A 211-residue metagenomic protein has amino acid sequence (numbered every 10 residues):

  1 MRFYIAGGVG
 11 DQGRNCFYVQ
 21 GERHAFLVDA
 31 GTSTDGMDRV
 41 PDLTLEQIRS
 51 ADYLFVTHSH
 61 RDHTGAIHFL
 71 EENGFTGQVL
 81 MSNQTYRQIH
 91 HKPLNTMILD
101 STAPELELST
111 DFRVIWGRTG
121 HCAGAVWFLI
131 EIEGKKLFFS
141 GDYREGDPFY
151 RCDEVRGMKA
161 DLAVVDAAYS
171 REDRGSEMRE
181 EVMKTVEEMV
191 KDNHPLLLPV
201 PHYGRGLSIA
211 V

Functional and structural regions predicted by a protein language model:
I5, F26-V28, F55, L137-F139 (+1 more regions): Residue-level marker for buried hydrophobic side chains located in beta-strands that build the well-ordered beta-sheet
G8-V9, A30-S33, S59, Q84 (+4 more regions): Active-site metal-binding loops of divalent metal-dependent hydrolases
V9-R14, Y18-V56, H60-R61, G65-G77 (+3 more regions): Pre-active-site segment of Zn-dependent metallo-hydrolases
Q12-G13, R61-T64, Q88, A123-A125 (+3 more regions): Active-site environment of divalent metal-dependent phosphoester hydrolases
V19-E22, L129-E133: Active-site beta-strand termini and strand-to-loop segments that position acidic
H24-F26, F112, K135: Short acidic/polar mixed-charge low-complexity motifs
Q84-A125, E131-E133: Metallo-beta-lactamase
G146-V211: Cap/insert and terminal regions of metallo-dependent hydrolase folds
